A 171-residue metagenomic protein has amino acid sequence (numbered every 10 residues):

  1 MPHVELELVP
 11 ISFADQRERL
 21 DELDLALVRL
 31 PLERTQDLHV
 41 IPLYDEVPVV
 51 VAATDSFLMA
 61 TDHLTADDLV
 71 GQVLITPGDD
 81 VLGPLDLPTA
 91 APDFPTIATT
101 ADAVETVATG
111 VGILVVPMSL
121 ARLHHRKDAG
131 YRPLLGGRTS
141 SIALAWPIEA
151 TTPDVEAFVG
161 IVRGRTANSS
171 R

Functional and structural regions predicted by a protein language model:
M1-I11, R163-R171: N-terminal hydrophobic or amphipathic helices and topogenic motifs
V9-E18, T96-V104: Short helix-initiation/N-cap motifs at beta->coil->alpha
S12-P48, A52, D128-R132: Short beta-strand-centered segments that line the small-molecule binding cleft or hinge of alpha/beta clamshell
E18-D21, L69, E105-G110, L144: Hydrophobic residues within well-ordered alpha-helices
L27-Q36, L85-D86, T100-G130: A ligand-binding cleft/hinge motif common to bilobed small-molecule-binding domains
D37-G78, S141-E149: Hydrophobic/proline-rich hinge and linker segments of small-molecule sensing/allosteric domains, predominantly
L58-A98, V104-E105, T152: Secondary-structure junction motif
R132-R171: A late-sequence structural motif
